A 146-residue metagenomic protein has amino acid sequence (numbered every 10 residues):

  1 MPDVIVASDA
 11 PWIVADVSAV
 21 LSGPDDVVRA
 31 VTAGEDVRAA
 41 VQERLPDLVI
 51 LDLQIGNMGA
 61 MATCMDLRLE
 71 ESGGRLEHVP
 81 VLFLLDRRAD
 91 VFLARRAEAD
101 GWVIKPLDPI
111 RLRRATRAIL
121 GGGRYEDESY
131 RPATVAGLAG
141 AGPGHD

Functional and structural regions predicted by a protein language model:
M1-W12, V17-S18, V49: Conserved acidic segment of CheY-like receiver
P11-T32: Two-component/phosphorelay signaling modules centered on CheY-like receiver
T32-L48: Acidic, metal-coordinating helix/loop segments flanking the phosphotransfer/catalytic sites of two-component signaling
D47, L51-L69: Conserved phosphotransfer microenvironments
A62, F83-W102: Alpha4 helix (beta4-alpha4-beta5 surface) of REC/receiver domains from two-component response regulators
S72-P80: His-Asp phosphorelay/catalytic-motif detector in bacterial-type signaling
L107-T116: C-terminal output helix
G123-D146: CheY-like receiver
